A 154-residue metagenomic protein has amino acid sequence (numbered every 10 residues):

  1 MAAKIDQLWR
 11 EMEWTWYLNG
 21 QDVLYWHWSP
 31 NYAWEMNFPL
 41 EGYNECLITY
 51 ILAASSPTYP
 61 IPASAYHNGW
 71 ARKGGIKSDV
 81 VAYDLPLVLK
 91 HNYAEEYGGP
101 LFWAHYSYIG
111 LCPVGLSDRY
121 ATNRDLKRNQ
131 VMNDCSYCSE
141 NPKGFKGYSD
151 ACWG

Functional and structural regions predicted by a protein language model:
M1-G154: Ser/Thr/Asn(+Pro)-rich, low-complexity disordered segments
